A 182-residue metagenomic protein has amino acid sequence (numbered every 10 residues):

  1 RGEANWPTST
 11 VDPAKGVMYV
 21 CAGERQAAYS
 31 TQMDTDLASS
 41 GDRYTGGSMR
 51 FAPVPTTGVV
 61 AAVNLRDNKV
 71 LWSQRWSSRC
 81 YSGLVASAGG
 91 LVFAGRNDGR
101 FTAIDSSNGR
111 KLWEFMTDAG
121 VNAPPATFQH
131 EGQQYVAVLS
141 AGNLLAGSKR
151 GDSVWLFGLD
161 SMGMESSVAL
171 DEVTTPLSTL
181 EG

Functional and structural regions predicted by a protein language model:
R1, R50-A52, M116: Short Gly/Pro-enriched turn/cap motifs at secondary-structure boundaries
R1-T10: Signature of short aromatic-glycine-proline-rich micro-motifs recurring in repeat-based ectodomains
E3, Q74-G83, R110-G132: Conserved blade-ending motifs and adjacent loop-strand segments that build the rim/top face of beta-propeller domains
T10-V11, K15-V17, G23-S77, Q129-G182: Extracellular/periplasmic ectodomains of large secreted or surface enzymes and adhesion receptors
R25, G99-F101: Loop/turn residues immediately N-terminal
V70-C80, S87-A88, F93: Flexible, glycine/threonine-enriched loop-and-boundary segments that flank and lead into catalytic domains of large
D98-G99, D152: Short coil/turn segments within WD40 beta-propeller repeats
